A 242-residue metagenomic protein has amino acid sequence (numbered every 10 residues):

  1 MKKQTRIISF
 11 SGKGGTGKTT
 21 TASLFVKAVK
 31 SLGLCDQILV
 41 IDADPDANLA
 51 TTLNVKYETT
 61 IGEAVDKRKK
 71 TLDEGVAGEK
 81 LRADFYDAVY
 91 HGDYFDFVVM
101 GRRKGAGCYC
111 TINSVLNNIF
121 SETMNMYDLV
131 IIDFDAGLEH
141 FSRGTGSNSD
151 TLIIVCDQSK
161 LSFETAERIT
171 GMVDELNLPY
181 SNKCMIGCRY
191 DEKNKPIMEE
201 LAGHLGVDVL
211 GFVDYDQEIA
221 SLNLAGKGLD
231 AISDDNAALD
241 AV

Functional and structural regions predicted by a protein language model:
M1-T5: Phosphate-binding P-loop
R6-P45: Walker A/P-loop phosphate-binding motif and the immediately C-terminal alpha-helix
I7, V40, F95-F97, V209-F212: Conserved beta-strand scaffold positions in the cores of enzyme catalytic domains, especially in NTP/NDP-utilizing
K30-G92: N-terminal phosphate/diphosphate-binding loop that engages ATP/GTP or pyrophosphate donors across diverse enzyme folds
V55-T59, M172-V173, E200-H204, K227-A231: Short, hinge-like loop/turn segments at secondary-structure boundaries
L81-G92, D96-F134: Cytosolic-facing regulatory segments adjacent to core modules
S114-F212, S221: Conserved catalytic-core segment of NTP-binding enzymes
N223-D240: C-terminal boundary of histidine-terminating zinc-finger modules
